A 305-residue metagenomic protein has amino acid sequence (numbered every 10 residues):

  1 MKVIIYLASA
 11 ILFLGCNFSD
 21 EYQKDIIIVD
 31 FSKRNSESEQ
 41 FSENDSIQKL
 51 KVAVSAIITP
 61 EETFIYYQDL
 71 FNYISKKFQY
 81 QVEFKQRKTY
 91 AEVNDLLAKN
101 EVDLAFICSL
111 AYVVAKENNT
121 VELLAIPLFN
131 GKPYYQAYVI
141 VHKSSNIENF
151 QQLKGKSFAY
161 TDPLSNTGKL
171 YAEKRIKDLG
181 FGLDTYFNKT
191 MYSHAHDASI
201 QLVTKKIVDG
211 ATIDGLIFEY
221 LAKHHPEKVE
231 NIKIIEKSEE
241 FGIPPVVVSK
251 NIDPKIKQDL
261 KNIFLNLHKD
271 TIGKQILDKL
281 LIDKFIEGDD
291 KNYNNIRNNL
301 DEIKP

Functional and structural regions predicted by a protein language model:
I4-L14: Sec-dependent N-terminal signal peptides
G15-E92, K274-P305: N-terminal hydrophobic or amphipathic helices and topogenic motifs
I47, A53-S75, L110, P133-I200 (+1 more regions): Bilobed "Venus flytrap"/periplasmic-binding protein-like clamshell domains and structurally analogous long
S55-A56, F129-Y138, S193, P226-F264 (+2 more regions): Periplasmic-binding protein-like
A91-A105, N118, Q151, H196-L216: Short helices/loops that flank or line small-molecule/ion binding pockets
D95-Q152: Acidic, polar ligand-binding/catalytic clefts
K156-D253: Pocket-lining segment of extracytoplasmic ligand-binding domains
